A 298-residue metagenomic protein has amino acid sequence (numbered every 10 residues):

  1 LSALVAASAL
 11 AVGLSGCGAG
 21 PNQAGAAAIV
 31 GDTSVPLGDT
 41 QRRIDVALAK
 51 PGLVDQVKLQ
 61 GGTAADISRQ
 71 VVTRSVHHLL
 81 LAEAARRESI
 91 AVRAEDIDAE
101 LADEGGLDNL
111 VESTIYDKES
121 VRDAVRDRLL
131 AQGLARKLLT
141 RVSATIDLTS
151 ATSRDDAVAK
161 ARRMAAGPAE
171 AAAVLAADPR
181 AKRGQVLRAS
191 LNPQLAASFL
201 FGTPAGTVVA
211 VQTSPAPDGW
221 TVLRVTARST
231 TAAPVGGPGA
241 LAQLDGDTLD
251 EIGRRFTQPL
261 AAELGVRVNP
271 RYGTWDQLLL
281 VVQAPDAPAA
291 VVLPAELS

Functional and structural regions predicted by a protein language model:
L1, L10, R162-A165: Terminal targeting segments of Actinobacterial cell-envelope proteins
L1-S8, S68-R69: N-terminal export and membrane-targeting signals
G13-G16: C-terminal motif of bacterial Sec signal peptides marking the signal peptidase cleavage site
G18-Y116: N-terminal targeting/tethering segments
I44, L101, L175-P179, L244: A general structural motif at alpha-helix termini
D96-D103, L187-N192, Y272-D276: Short linear loop/turn motifs
G106-V111, R180-V186: Secretory-pathway/luminal and periplasmic proteins that interact with or process carbohydrate-rich
L110-A166, E170-A176, N192-S298: PPIase-associated folding chaperone regions across multiple families
